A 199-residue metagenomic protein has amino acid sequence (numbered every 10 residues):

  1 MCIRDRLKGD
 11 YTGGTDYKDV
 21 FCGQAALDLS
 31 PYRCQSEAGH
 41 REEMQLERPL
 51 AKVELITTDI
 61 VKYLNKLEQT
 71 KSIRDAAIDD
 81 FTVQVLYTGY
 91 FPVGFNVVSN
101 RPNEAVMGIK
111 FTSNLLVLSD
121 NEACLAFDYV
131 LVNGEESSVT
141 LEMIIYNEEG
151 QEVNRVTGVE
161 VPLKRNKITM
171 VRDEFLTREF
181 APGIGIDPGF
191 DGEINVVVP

Functional and structural regions predicted by a protein language model:
R4-K52: Short, low-hydrophobicity acidic/polar segments
H40, P49-A51, S137-V139, K167-T169 (+2 more regions): Residues at beta-strand starts and edge strands
V53-D59: A short, amphipathic beta-strand motif
L64-K167, I194-P199: Tryptophan-paired
K164-L176: Low-complexity, Pro/Ser/Thr- and charge-rich linker/hinge segments at domain boundaries
E174-P199: Intrinsically disordered, low-complexity repeat and linker tracts
